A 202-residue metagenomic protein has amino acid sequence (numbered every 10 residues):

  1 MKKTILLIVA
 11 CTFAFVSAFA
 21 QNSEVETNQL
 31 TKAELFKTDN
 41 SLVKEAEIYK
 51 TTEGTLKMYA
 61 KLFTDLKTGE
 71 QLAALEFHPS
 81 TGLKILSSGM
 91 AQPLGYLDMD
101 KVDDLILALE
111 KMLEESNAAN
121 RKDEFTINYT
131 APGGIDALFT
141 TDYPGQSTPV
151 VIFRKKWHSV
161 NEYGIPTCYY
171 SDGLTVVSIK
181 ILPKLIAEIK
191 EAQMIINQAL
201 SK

Functional and structural regions predicted by a protein language model:
M1-E24: Bacterial Sec-dependent N-terminal signal peptides
Q21-K202: Positively charged, low-complexity terminal tracts and the immediately adjacent first secondary-structure elements
